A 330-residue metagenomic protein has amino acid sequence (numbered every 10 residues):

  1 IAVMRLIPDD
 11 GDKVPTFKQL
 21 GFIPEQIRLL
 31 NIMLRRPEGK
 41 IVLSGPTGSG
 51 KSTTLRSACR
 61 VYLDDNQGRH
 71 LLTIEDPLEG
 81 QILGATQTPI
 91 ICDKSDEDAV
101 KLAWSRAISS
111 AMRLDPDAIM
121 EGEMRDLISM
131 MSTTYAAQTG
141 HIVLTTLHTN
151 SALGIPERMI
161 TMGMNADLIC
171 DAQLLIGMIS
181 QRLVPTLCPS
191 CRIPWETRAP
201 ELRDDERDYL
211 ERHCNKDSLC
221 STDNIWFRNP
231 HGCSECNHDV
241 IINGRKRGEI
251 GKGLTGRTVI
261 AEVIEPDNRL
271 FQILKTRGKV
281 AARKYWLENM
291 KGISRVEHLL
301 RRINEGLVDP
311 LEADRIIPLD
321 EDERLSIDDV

Functional and structural regions predicted by a protein language model:
I1-V330: Short, flexible helix-loop junctions that flank or precede catalytic/ligand sites
